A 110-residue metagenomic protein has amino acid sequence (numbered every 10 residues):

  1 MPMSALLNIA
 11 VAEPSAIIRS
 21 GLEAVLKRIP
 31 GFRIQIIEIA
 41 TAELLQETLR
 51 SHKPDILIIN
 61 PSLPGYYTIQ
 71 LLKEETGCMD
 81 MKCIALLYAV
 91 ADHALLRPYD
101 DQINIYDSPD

Functional and structural regions predicted by a protein language model:
M1-D110: N-terminal regulatory/sensing modules of transcriptional regulators
